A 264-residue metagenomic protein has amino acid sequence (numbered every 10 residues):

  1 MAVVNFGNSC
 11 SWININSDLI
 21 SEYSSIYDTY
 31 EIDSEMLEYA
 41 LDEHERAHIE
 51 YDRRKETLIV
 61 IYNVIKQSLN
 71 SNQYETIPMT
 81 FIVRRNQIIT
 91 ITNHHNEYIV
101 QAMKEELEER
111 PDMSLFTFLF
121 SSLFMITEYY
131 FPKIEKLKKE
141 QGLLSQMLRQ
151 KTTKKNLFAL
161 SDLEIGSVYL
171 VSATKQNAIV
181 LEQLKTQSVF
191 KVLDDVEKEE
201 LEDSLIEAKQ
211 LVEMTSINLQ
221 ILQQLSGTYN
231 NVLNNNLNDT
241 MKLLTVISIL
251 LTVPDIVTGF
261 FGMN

Functional and structural regions predicted by a protein language model:
M1-R110, Q176, V180-L193: Helix-boundary and N-terminal cytosolic regulatory elements
G7-S9, F118, K155-N156: A short, structure-level motif marking secondary-structure boundaries and short turns
N96-T117, G142, M147-K151: A short, charged helix-loop
R110-I126, Y130-K133, E197-E200, S204: Long, non-coiled-coil amphipathic alpha-helical linker/lever segments that couple catalytic cores to other domains
I126, G142-S145, T152-F261: Membrane-associated alpha-helical segments
